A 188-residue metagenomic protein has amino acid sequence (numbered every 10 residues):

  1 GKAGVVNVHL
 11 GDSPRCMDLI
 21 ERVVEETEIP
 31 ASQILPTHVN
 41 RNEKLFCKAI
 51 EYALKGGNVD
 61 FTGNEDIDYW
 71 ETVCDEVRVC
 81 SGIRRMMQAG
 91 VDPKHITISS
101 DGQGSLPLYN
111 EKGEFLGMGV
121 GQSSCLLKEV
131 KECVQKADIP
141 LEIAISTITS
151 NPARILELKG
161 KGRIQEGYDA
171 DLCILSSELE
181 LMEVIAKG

Functional and structural regions predicted by a protein language model:
G1-Y109, F115-L116: Active-site core of metal-dependent hydrolases
T62, C173-S176: Residue-level recognition of conserved beta-strand edge/terminus positions
E65, T147, E180: Residue-level "edge-of-site" marker
Q88-Y168, L172-I174: His/Asp/Glu-enriched, well-ordered alpha-helical/loop segment that forms or immediately abuts the divalent-metal
S176-V184: A cross-kingdom feature marking charged/low-complexity
K187-G188: Glycine-centered positions in the ABC transporter ATPase nucleotide-binding domain
